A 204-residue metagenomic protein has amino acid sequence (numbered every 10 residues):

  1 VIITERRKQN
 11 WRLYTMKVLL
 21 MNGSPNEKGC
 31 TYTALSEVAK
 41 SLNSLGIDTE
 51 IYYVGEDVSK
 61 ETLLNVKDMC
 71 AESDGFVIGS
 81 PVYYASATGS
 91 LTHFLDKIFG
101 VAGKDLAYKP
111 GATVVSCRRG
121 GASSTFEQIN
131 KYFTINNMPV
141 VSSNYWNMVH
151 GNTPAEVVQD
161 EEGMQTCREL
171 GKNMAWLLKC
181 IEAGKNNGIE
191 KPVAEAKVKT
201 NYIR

Functional and structural regions predicted by a protein language model:
I2-G103, V157-R204: N-terminal beta1-alpha1-beta2 submodule of the flavodoxin-like/Rossmannoid cofactor-binding fold
V54-V58, N147-N152: Short linear capping/connector segments at secondary-structure termini
A107-H150, E156-R168: Short, glycine-/small-residue-rich phosphate/pyrophosphate-handling segment
